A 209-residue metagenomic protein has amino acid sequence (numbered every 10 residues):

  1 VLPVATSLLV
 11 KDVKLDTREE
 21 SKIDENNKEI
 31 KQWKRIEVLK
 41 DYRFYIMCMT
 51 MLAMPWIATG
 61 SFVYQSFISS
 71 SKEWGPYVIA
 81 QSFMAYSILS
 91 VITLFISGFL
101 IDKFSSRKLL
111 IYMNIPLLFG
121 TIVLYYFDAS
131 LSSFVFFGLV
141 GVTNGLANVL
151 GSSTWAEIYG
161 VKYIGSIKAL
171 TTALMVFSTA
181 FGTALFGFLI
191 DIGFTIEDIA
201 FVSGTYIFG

Functional and structural regions predicted by a protein language model:
V1, F188-I207: A membrane-interface helix-boundary motif in multi-pass transporters
V1-D24, G209: C-terminal membrane-cytosol helix-exit motif in multi-pass small-molecule transporters
I36-S97: Extracytoplasmic gate region of multi-pass secondary transporters
T93-S105, I190-D191: Helix-to-loop junctions at the C-terminal end of transmembrane segments in multipass secondary transporters
K108-V123: Structural signature of the two symmetry-related core transmembrane helices
Y126-F136: Helix-loop junctions at membrane interfaces in 12-TM secondary transporters
L146-Y159: Intracellular juxtamembrane helix-capping segments at the cytosolic ends of symmetry-related transmembrane helices
I158-G193: A late C-terminal transmembrane helix in Major Facilitator Superfamily
